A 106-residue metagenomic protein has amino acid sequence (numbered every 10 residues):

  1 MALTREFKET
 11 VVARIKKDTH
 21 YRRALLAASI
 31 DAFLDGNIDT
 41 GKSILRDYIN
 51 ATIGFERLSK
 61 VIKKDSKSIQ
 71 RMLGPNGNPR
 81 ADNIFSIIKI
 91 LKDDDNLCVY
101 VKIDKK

Functional and structural regions predicted by a protein language model:
M1-I44: N-terminal flexible/basic segments that precede or flank functional cores
I30, I88-L91: Amphipathic alpha-helical interface segments used for dimerization/assembly
N50-R71: Short alpha-helical DNA-recognition segment
N76-K89: Short, basic-rich loop-to-helix N-cap that marks the start of a DNA-contacting helix
D93-K106: Short C-terminal boundary/hinge segments that cap the last helix of small helical domains
